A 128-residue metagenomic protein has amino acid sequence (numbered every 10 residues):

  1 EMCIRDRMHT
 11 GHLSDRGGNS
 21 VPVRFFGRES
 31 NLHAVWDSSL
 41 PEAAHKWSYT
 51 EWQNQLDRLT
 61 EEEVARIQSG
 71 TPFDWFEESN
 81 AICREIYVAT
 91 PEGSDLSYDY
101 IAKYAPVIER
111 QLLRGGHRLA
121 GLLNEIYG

Functional and structural regions predicted by a protein language model:
M2-I4: Short, small-residue-biased leader/transition segments that mark boundaries at the very start of proteins
M8, L40-A44, L123-Y127: Sec/Tat-exported extracytoplasmic proteins
M8-D15: Short, solvent-exposed loop/turn and secondary-structure capping segments
D15-V21: Post-HEXXH active-site segment of zinc metalloproteases
P22-Q111: An amphipathic alpha-helical core segment
G116: C-terminal substrate/ligand-recognition segments
L119: Divalent metal-coordination and catalytic microenvironments
